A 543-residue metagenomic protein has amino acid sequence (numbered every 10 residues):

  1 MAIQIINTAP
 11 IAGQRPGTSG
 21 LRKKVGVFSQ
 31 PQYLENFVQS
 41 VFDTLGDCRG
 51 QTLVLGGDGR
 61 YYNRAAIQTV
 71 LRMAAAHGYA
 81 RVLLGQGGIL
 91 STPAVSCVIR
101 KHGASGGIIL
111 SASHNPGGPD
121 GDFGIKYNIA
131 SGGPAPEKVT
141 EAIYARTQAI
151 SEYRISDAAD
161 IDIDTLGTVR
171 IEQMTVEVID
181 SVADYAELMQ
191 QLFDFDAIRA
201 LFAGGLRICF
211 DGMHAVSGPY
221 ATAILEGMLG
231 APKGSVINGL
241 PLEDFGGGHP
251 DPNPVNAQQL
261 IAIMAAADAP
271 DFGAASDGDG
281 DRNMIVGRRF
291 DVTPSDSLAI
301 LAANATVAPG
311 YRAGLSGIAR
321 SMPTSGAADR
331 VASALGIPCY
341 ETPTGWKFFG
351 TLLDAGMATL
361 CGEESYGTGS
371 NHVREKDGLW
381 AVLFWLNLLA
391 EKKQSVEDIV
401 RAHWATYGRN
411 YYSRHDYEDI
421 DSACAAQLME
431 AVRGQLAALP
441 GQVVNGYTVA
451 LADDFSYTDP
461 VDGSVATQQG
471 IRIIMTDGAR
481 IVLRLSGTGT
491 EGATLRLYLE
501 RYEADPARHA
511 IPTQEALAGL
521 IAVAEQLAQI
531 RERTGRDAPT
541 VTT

Functional and structural regions predicted by a protein language model:
M1-A76, I171-I208, V216: An N-terminal, well-structured beta->alpha segment
A2-I11, P119-A267: Gly/Ser/Thr-enriched, mixed-charge loops and adjacent short helices that form phosphate/oxyanion-binding elements
I11-V27, S113, G212-V216, Y220 (+3 more regions): Conserved phosphate/anionic-ligand binding catalytic regions in large, soluble enzymes, centered on
S19, L55, V95, I108 (+12 more regions): Buried hydrophobic positions in well-ordered alpha/beta secondary-structure cores of metabolic enzymes
V54-G121, A223-V286: N-terminal small/polar loop signature for handling phosphorylated ligands or for N-terminal nucleophile
R64-T69, A94-C97, G118-N128, G167 (+7 more regions): Short acidic, glycine/serine/threonine-rich loops at helix termini
G87, K138-V182, R288-E364, T368-G369: Proline/glycine-rich low-complexity loops and linkers
A269-F272, S276, I285-R288, R312-R501 (+1 more regions): Phosphate-binding and adjacent anionic-ligand microenvironments
